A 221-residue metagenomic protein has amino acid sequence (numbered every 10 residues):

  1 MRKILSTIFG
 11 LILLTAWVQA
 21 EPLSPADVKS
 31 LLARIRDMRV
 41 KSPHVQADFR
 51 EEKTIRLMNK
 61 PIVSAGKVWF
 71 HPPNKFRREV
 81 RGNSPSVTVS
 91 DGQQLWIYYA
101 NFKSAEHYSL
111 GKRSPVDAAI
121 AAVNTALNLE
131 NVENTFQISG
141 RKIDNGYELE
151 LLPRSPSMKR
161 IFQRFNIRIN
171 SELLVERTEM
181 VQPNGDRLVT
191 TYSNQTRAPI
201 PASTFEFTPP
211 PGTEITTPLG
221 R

Functional and structural regions predicted by a protein language model:
M1-I4: Positively charged n-region of N-terminal signal peptides that target proteins for export
T7-A16: Bacterial N-terminal signal peptides
A16-P61, P209-R221: N-terminal leader/targeting segments and the immediate start of mature chains
R56-L57, R77, S84-S86, I97 (+4 more regions): Short beta-strands and strand-coil junctions in structured, solvent-facing domains, enriched
K67-A119, L188: An acidic-aromatic
Y98-A100, A105-R141, E148-E150: Extracytoplasmic segments of membrane-associated envelope/inner-membrane machinery
E106, N131-G220: Gly/Pro-enriched, hydrophobic low-complexity segments that function as extracytoplasmic propeptides/linkers
